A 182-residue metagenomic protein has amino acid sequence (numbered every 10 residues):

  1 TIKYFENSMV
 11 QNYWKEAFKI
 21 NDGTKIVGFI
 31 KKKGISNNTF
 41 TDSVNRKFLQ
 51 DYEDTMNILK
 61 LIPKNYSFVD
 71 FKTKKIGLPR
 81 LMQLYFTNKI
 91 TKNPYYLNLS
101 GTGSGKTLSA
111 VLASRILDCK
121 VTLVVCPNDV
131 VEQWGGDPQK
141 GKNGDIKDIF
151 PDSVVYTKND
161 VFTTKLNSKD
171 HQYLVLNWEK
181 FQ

Functional and structural regions predicted by a protein language model:
T1-I58: Charged, low-complexity intrinsically disordered regions
F5-W14, G28, E53-N98, G103-Q182: SF2 helicase/translocase NTPase motor core, specifically the RecA-like lobe 1 inter-motif segment between Walker
